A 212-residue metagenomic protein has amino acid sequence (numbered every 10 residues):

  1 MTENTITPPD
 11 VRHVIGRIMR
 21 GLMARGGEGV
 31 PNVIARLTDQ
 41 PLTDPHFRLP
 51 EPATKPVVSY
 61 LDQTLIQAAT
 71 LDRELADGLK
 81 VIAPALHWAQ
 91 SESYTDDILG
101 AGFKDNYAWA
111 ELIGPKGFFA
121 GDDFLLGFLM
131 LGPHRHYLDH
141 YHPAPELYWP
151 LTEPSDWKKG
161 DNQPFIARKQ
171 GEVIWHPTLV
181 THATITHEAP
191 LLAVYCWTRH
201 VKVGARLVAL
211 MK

Functional and structural regions predicted by a protein language model:
P8, R12-D122: A short, N-terminal "cap"/entry segment at the start of jelly-roll beta-barrel domains of the cupin/DSBH fold
W109-P115, F124-H142, T178-L179: Conserved short histidine dyad/triad with adjacent acidic residue
A120-G121, Y137-H142, K159, I185: Short histidine-centered beta-strand/loop micro-motifs that create catalytic or ligand/metal-coordination sites
M130-P133, L151, A167-T181, I185-E188: Conserved metal-binding segment of the jelly-roll/cupin
L131, H142-K169: A short beta-strand-loop-beta hairpin characteristic of the jelly-roll/cupin
E146-P150, W175, E188-V208: A short hydrophobic beta-strand segment most commonly corresponding to one strand of the jelly-roll/cupin
L210-K212: Non-catalytic C-terminal accessory modules of carbohydrate-active enzymes
